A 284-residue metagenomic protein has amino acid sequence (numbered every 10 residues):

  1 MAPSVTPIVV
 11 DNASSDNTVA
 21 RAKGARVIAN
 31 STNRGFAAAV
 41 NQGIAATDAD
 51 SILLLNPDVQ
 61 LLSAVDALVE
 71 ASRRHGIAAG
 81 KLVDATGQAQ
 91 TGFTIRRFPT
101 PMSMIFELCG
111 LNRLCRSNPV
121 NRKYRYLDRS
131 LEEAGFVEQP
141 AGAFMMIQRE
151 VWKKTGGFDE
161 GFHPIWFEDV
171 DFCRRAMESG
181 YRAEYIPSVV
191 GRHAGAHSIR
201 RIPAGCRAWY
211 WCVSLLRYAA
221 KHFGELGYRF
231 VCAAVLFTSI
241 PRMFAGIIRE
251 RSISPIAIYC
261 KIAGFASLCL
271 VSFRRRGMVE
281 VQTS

Functional and structural regions predicted by a protein language model:
D11-V19, T32: A conserved acidic beta->alpha catalytic loop
N17, R21, A37-A38, D58-A71: Acidic donor-binding/catalytic loop of UDP-sugar-dependent glycosyltransferases, especially processive GT2
N30-T47, S63: Glycine-rich, basic loop-to-helix element that forms the pyrophosphate-binding segment of sugar-nucleotide handling
I52: Short aromatic/hydrophobic "clamp" motif used to bind/position activated sugar donors
Q60-R96: Conserved donor NDP-sugar-binding/catalytic core segment of glycosyltransferases
F98-V137: Short, flexible, basic/aromatic active-site loop/helix in glycosyltransferases
S130-E132, E138-G156, G161-V190: A short, conserved alpha-helix in the catalytic core of glycosyltransferases
D171-R174, E178-I256, C260: Active-site-adjacent helix/loop segment of glycosyltransferases that harbors family-specific signature motifs
